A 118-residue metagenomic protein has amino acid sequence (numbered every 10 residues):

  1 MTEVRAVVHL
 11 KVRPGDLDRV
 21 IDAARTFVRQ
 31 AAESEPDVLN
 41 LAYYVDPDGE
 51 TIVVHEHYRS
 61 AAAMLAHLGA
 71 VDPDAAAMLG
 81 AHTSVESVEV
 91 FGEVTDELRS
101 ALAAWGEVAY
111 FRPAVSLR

Functional and structural regions predicted by a protein language model:
M1-I52, R59-A70, A81-R118: Short S/T/G/P-rich N-terminal loop/turn motif that feeds into the first structured element of a domain
D72-A76: A short, acidic, amphipathic alpha-helical segment used as a generic capping/interface helix at domain edges
